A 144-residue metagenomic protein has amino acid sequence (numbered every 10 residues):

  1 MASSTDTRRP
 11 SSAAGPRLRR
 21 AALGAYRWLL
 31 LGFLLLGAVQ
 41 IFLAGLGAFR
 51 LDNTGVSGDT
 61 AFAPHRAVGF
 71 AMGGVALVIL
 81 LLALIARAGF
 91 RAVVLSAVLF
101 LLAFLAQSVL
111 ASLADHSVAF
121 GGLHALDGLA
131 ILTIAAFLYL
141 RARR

Functional and structural regions predicted by a protein language model:
A2-R144: Polytopic transmembrane helical bundles with strong interfacial aromatic enrichment
